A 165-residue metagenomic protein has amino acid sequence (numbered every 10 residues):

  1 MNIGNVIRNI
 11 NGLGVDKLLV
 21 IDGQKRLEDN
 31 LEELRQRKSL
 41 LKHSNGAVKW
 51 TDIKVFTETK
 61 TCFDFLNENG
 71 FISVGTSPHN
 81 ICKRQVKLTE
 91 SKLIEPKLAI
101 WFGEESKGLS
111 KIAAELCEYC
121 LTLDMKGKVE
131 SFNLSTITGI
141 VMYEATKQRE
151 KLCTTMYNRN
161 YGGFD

Functional and structural regions predicted by a protein language model:
M1, K83, G108, V129-F132: Residues that form or flank phosphate/diphosphate-binding pockets in enzymes that use nucleotide phosphates
M1-C82, T146-K147: RNA substrate-binding interface of SAM-dependent RNA methyltransferases
V6, V48, E105, S110 (+1 more regions): Gly/Ser/Thr-rich beta-alpha loop segments that engage phosphate groups in nucleotides
V6-R8, E33-R35, L88-L93, A114-C117 (+1 more regions): Short, glycine/charged-enriched secondary-structure capping and boundary segments
G12, K111-F164: Structured adenosyl-cofactor binding patch, chiefly the S-adenosyl-L-methionine
G23-K25, E105, M125-V129: Short, acidic/turn-prone active-site loops that include or flank metal/cofactor- and phosphate-binding residues
V55, F102, L134: Conserved SAM-binding loop
V74-M125: Active-site/ligand-binding-proximal alpha/beta "capping" segment
